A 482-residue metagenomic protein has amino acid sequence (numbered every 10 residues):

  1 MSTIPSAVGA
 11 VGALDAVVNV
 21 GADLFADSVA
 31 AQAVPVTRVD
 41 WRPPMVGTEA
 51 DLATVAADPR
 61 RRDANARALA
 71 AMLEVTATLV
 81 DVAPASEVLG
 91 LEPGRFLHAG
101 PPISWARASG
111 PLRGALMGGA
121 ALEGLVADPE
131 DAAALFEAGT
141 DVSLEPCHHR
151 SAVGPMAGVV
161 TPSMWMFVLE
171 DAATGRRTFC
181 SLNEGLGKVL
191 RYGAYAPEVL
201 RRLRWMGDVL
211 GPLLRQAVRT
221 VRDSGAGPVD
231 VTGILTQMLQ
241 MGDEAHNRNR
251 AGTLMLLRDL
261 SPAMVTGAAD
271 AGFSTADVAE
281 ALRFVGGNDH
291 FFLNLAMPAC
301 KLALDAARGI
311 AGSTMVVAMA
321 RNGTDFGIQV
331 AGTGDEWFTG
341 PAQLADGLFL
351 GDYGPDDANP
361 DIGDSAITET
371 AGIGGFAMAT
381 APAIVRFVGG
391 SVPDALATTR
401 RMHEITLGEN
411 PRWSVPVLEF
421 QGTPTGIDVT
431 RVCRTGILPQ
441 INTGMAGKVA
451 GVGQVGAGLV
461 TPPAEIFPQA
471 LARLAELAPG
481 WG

Functional and structural regions predicted by a protein language model:
S2-G482: Anaerobic metallocofactor- and corrinoid-dependent redox/one-carbon enzyme cores, especially those from methanogenesis
